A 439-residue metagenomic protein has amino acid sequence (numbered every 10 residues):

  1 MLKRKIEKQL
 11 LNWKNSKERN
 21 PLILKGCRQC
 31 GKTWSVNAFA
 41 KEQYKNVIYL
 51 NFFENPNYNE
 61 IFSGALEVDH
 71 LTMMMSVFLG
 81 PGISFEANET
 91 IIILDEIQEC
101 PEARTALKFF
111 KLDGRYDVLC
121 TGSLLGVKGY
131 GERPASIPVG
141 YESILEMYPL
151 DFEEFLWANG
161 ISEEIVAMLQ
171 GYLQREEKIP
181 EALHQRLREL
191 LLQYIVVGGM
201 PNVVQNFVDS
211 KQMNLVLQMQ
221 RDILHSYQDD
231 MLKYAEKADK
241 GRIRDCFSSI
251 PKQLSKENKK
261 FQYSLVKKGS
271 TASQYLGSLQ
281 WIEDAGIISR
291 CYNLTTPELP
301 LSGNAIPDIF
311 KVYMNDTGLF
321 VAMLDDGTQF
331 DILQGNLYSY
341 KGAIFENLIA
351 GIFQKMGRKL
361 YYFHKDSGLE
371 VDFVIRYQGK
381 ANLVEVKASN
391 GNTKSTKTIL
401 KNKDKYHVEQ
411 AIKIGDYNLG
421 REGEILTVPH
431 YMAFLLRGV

Functional and structural regions predicted by a protein language model:
M1-K17: Pre-Walker A adenine-sensing motif
L24: Hydrophobic anchor at the beta1->P-loop junction of P-loop NTPases
K32: Conserved lysine of the Walker
S35, F39: Hydrophobic positions on the alpha1 helix immediately C-terminal to the Walker A/P-loop
N55-N88: Short glycine-rich substrate-engagement loop in P-loop NTPases that contacts/grips substrate
I93, D117-S123, E146: Structural recognition of the conserved hydrophobic beta-strand(s) that form the central parallel beta-sheet of P-loop
G129-S255: Interdomain motor-coupling "hinge/lid" segment immediately C-terminal to the ATP-binding subdomain of NTP-driven enzymes
V204-Q378: Accessory nucleic acid-recognition modules appended to NTPase machines
